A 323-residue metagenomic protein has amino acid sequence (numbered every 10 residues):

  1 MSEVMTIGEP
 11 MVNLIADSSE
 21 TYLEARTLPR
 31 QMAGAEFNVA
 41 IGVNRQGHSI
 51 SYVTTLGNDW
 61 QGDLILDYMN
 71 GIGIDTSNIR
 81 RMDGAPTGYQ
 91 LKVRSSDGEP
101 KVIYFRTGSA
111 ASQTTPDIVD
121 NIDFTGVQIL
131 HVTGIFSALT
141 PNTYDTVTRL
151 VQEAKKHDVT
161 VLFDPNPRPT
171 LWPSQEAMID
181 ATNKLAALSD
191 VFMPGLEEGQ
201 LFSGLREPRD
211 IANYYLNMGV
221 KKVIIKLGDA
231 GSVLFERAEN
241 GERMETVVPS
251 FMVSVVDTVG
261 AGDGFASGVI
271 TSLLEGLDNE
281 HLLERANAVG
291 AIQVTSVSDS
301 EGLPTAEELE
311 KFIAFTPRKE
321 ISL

Functional and structural regions predicted by a protein language model:
M1-I74, S300, E320-L323: Glycine-rich phosphate/adenosyl-contacting loop at the front of the ribokinase-like
M1-M5, Q152, P208-L323: Conserved phosphate-binding/catalytic region of the ribokinase-like
P10, I135, P165, G264: Active-site metal-binding loops of divalent metal-dependent hydrolases
N44, N70, T148, Q152-K156 (+2 more regions): Anion (oxyanion) recognition and catalysis
S49-G134, K311-L323: Conserved N-terminal subdomain of the carbohydrate kinase-like
H157, P169-M244: Conserved phosphate/ATP/ADP-binding segment of small-molecule kinases
D158-P165: Short beta-strand/loop segments at the ligand-binding rim of alpha/beta enzyme cores
